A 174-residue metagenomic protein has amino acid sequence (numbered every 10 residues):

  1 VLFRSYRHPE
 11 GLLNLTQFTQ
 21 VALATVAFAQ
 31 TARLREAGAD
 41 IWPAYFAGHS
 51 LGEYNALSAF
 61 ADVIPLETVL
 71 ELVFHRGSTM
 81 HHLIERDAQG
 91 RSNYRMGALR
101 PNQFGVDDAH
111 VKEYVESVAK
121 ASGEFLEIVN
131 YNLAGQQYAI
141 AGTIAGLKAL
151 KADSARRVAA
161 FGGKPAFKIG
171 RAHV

Functional and structural regions predicted by a protein language model:
V1-A47, I140: Helix-rich "cap/lid" substructures immediately adjacent to catalytic or cofactor-binding pockets
V1-L2, A172-V174: Conserved small/polar residues in nucleotide/adenosyl-binding loops
S5-H8, L12, Y54, F125-N132: A generic structural signal for ordered alpha-helices
A44-H49, E71-F74: Beta-strand segments within the central parallel beta-sheet cores of soluble alpha/beta enzyme folds
H49-L57: Glycine-rich nucleophile elbow surrounding the catalytic serine of serine-hydrolase chemistry
A59-R171: Alpha/beta catalytic cores of group-transfer enzymes, especially the acyltransferase/condensing modules of polyketide
